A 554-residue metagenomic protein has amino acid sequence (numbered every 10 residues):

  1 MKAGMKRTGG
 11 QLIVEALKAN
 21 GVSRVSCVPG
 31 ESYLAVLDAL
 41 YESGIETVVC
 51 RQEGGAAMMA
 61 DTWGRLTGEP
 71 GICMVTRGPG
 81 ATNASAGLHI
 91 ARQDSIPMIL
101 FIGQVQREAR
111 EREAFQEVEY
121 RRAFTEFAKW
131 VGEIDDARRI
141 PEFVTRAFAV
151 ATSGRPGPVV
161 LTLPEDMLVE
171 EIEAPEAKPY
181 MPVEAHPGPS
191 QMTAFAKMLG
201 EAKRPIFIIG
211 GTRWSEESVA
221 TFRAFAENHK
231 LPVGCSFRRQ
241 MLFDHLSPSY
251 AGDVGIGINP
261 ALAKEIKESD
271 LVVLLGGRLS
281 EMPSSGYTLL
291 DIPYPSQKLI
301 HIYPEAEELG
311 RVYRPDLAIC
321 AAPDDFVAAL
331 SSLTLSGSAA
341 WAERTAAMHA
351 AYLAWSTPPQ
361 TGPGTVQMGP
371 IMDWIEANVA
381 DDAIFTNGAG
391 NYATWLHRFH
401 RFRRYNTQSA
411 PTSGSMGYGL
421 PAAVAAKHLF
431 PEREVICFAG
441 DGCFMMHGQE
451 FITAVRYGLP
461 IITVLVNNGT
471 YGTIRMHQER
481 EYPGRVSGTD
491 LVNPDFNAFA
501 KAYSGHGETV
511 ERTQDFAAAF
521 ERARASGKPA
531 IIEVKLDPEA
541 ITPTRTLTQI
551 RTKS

Functional and structural regions predicted by a protein language model:
M1-G4, R138, K197, S296-N391 (+2 more regions): Phosphate/pyrophosphate-binding active-site segments
Q11-V22, T62-G68, R92, V150-R155 (+6 more regions): Glycine-rich phosphate/diphosphate-binding loops that line cofactor/substrate pockets in enzymes
I13, V28-Y41, A347-E432: Active-site diphosphate/adenylate-binding microenvironment
L34-R107, A261-E281, T394-Y471: Thiamine diphosphate
R65, G211-I300, R401-R433, M445-Q449 (+3 more regions): Glycine-rich, anion-gripping cofactor-binding loops and their flanking helix/strand elements in enzyme active sites
F101, R110-E111, F115-Q116, I256 (+4 more regions): Thiamine diphosphate
I102-F143, E165, R239-T345: Glycine-rich, acidic loop regions that bind phosphate or pyrophosphate groups
R146, V150-E201, S356: Conformationally flexible catalytic loops at phosphate/diphosphate-handling active centers
